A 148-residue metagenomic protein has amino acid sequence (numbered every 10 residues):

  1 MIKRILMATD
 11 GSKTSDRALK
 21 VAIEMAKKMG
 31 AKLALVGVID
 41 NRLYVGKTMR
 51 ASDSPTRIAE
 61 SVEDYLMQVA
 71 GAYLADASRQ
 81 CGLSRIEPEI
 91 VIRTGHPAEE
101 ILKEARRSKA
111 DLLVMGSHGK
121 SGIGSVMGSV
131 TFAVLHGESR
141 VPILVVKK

Functional and structural regions predicted by a protein language model:
M1, R79-L113: Structural beta-alpha unit
K3-T56: Small/aliphatic-rich secondary-structure junction motif
I5, A22, L33, I101 (+2 more regions): Hydrophobic structural packing positions in well-ordered secondary structure
M25, A31-K32, I86, A110 (+1 more regions): Short glycine/serine/threonine/alanine-rich loop segments
V36, E89-R93, L144: General small-molecule cofactor/ligand-binding pocket signal
L43, A98-E100, G122: Generic structural signal for helix capping and beta-alpha/helix-loop junctions
P55-A72: A short acidic, glycine-rich active-site loop that binds or catalyzes chemistry on phosphate/adenosine moieties
K103-K148: Gly/Ser-rich helix-loop-strand patches that form or flank binding pockets for ribonucleotide-derived cofactors
